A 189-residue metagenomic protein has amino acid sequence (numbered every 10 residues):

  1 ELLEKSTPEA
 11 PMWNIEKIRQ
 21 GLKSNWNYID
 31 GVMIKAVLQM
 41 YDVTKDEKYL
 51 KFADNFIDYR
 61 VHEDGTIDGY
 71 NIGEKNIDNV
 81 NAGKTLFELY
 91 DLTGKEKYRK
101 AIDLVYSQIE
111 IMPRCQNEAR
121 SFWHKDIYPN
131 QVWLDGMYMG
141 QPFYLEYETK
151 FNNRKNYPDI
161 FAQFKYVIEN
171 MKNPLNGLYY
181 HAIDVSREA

Functional and structural regions predicted by a protein language model:
E1-A189: Glycan-recognition and catalytic cores of secretory/periplasmic carbohydrate-active enzymes
